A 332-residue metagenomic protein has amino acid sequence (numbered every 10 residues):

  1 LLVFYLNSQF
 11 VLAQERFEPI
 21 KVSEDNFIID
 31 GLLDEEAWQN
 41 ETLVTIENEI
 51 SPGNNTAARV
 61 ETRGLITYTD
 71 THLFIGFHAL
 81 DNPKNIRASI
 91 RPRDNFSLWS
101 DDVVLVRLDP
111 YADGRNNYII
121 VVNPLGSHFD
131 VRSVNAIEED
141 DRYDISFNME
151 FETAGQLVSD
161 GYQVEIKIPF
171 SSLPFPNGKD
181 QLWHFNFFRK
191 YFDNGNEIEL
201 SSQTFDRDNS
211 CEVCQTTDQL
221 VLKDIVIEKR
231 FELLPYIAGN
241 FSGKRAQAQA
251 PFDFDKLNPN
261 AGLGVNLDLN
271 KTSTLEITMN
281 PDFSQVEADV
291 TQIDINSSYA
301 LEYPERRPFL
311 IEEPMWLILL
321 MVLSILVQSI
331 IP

Functional and structural regions predicted by a protein language model:
L1-F17: Bacterial Sec-dependent N-terminal signal peptides
A13-P332: Structural preference for beta-rich elements and adjacent junctions enriched in aromatics
